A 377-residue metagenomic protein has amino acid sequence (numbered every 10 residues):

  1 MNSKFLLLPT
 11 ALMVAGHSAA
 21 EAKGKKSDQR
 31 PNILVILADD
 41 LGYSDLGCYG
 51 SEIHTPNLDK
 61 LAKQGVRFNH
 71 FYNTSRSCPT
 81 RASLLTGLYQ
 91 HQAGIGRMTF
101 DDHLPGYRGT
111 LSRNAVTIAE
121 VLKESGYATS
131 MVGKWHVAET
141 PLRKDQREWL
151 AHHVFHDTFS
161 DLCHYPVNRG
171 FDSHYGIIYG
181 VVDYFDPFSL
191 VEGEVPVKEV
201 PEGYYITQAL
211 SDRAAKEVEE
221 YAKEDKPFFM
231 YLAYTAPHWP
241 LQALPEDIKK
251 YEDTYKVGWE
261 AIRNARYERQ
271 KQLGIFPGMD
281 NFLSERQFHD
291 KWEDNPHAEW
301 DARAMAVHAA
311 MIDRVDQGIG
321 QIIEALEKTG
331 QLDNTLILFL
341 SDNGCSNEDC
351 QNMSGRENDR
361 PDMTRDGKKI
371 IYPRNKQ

Functional and structural regions predicted by a protein language model:
M1, S18-K23: Short, low-complexity interaction segments enriched in Ser/Thr/Pro/Gly
M1-L7: Bacterial N-terminal signal peptides that target proteins for export
T10-A19: Hydrophobic h-region of N-terminal signal peptides that target proteins for export in Gram-negative bacteria
A22-Q377: Formylglycine-dependent sulfatase
